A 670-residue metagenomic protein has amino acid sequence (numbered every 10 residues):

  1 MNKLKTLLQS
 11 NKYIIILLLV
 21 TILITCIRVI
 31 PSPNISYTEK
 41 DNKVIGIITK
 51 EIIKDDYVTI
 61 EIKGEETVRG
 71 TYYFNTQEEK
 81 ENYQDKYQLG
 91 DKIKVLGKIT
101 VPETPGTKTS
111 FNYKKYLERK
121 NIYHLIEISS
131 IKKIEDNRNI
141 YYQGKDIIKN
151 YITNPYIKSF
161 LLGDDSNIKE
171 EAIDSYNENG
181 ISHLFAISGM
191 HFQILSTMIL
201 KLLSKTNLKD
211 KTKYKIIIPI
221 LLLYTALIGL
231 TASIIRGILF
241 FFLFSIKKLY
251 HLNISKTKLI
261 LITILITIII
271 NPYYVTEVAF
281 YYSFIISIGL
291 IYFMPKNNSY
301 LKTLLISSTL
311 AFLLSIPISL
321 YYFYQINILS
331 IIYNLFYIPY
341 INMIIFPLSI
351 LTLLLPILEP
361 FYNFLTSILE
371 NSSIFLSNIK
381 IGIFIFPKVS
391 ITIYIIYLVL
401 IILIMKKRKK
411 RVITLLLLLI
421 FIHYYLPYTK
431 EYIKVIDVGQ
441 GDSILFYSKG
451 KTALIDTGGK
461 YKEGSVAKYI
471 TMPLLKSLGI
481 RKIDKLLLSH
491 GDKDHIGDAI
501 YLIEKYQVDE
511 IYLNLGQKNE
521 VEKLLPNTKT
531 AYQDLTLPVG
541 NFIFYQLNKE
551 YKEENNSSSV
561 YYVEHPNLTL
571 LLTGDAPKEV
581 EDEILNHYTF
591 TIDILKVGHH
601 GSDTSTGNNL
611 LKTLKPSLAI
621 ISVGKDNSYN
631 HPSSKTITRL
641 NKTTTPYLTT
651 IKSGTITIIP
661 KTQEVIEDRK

Functional and structural regions predicted by a protein language model:
M1-Y37, D41, I45, L202-T206 (+4 more regions): Transmembrane helix-bundle segments that form internal channels/tunnels in multi-pass membrane proteins, characterized
K3-L7, Y13, I22-H183, Y469-L478 (+7 more regions): Membrane-interface helix/helix-cap signal primarily in integral membrane proteins
L4-L8, I15-I16, I126, A172-I331 (+5 more regions): Hydrophobic alpha-helical transmembrane segments in multi-pass membrane proteins
R119-F240, S245-I246, E510, F544 (+4 more regions): Aromatic-rich juxtamembrane segments at the membrane interface
P272-V275, S377-K410, L415-K485, N527-I594 (+2 more regions): Core dinuclear metal-dependent hydrolase active-site scaffold
I483-D494, L595-H599: Metallo-beta-lactamase
K493-T530, P616: Active-site HxH/HxHxD metal-binding segment of metal-dependent hydrolases
E510, E583-T655: Cap/insert and terminal regions of metallo-dependent hydrolase folds
